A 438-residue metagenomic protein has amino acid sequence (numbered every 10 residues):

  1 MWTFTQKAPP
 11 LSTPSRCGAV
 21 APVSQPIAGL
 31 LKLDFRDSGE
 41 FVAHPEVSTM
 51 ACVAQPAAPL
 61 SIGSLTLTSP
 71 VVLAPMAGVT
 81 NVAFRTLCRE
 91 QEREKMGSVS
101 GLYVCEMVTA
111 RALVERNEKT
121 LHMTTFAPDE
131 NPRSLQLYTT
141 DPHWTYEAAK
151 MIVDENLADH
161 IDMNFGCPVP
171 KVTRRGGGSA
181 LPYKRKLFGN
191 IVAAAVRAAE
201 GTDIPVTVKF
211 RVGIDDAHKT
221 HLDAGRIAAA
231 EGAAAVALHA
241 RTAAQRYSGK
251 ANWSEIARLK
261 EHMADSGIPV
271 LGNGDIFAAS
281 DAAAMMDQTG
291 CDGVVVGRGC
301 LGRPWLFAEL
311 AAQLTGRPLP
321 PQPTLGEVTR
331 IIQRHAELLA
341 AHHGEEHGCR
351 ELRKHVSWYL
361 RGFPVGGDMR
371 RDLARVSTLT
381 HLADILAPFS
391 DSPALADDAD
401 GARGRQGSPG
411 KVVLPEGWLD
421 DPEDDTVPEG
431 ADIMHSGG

Functional and structural regions predicted by a protein language model:
W2, L30-F35, V42-L67, V71 (+8 more regions): Alpha/beta catalytic cores of nucleotide-metabolism and tRNA/nucleoside-modifying enzymes
A51-S61, M76-E155: Glycine-rich, positively charged N-terminal anion/phosphate-binding segment
V71-A74, Y103-C105, R133-L137, I161 (+4 more regions): Hydrophobic faces of well-ordered beta-strands that scaffold small-molecule active sites in alpha/beta enzyme cores
M76-G78, V108-A110, Y138-T140, G166-P168 (+4 more regions): Active-site beta-loop-alpha junctions enriched in small/polar residues
R93, S100, L157-A158, A233 (+1 more regions): A structural motif
K150-I161, F165-R175, K186-I268: Alpha/beta enzyme core
